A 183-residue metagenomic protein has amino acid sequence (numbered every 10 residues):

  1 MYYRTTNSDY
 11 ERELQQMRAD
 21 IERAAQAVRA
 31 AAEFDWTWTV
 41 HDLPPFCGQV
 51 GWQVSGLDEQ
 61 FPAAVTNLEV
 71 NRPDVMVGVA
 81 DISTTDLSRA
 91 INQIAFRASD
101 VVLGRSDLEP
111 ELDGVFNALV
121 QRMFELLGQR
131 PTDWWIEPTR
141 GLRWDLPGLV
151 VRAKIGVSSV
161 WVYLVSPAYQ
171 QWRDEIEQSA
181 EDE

Functional and structural regions predicted by a protein language model:
M1-E137, L149, G156-E183: Short helix/turn-capping signatures at newly exposed starts of structured segments
R140: Small/polar glycine-rich anion-binding or flexible loop at a beta-alpha turn
R143-P147: Active-site beta-strand termini and strand-to-loop segments that position acidic
